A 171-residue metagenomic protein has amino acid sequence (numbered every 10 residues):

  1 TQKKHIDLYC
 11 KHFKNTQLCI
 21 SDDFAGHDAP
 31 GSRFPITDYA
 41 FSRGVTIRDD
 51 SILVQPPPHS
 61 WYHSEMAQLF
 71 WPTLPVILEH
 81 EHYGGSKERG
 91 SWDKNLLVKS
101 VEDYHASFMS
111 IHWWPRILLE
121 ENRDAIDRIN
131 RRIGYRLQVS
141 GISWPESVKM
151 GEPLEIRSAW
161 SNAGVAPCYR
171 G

Functional and structural regions predicted by a protein language model:
T1-I117: Catalytic-core regions of glycoside hydrolase
A25, F34, A125, P153-E155: Generic preference for flexible, low-structure residues
S64, D93, L119-N122, P145 (+1 more regions): Serine/threonine-rich low-complexity intrinsically disordered regions
V98, R123-I126, N162: Intrinsically disordered, low-complexity regions
I111-Q138: Extended substrate-binding grooves/exosites of carbohydrate-active enzymes
R128-G171: Surface beta-strand/loop "capping" patches
